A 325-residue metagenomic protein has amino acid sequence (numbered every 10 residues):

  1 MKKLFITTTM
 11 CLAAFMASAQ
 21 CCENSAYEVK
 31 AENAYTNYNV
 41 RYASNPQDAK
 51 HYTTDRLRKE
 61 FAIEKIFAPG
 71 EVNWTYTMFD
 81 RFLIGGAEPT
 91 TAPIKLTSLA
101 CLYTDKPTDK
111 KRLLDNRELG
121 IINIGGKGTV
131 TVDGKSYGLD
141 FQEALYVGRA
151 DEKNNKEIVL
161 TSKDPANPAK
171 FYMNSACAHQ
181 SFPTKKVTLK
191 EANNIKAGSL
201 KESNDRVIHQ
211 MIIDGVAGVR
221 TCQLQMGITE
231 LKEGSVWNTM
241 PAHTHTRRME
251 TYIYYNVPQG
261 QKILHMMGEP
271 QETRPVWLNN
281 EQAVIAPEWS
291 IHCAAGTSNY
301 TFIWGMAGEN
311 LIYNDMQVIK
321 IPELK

Functional and structural regions predicted by a protein language model:
M1-A26: Bacterial Sec-dependent N-terminal signal peptides
S25-T104, T108-K110, E118-L119, L324: Hydrophobic, proline/glycine-rich low-complexity stretches
K65-P107, R206-E250: A short glycine-rich, His/Asp/Glu-containing loop-to-beta-strand
L114-T129, E230-E233, H245-Q271, W277 (+1 more regions): Short, conserved beta-strand element in jelly-roll/cupin
L139-K163, A176, W277-S298, G305-A307: Conserved metal-binding segment of the jelly-roll/cupin
K163-R206, I303-K325: Double-stranded beta-helix
G260-K325: Acidic/histidine-enriched, beta-strand-rich ligand/metal-binding domains
